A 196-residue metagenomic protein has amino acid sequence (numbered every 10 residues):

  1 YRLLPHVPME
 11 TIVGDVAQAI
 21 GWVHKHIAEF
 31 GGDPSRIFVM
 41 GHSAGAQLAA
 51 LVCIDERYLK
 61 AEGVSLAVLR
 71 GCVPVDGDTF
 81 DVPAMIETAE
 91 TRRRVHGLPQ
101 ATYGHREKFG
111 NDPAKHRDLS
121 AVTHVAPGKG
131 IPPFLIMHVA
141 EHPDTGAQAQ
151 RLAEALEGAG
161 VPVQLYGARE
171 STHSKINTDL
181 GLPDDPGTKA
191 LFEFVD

Functional and structural regions predicted by a protein language model:
Y1-D196: Alpha/beta-hydrolase superfamily serine-hydrolase fold, recognizing
